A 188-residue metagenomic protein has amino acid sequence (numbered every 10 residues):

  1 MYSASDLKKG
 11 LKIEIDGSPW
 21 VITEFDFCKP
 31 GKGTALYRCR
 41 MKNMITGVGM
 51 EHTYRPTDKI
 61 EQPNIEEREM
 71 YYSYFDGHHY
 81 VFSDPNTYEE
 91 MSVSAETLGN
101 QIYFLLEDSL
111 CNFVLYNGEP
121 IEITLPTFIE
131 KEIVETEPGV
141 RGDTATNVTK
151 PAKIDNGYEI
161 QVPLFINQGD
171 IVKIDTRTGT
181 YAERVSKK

Functional and structural regions predicted by a protein language model:
Y2-D155, E159-K188: Acidic-enriched and Gly/Ser
